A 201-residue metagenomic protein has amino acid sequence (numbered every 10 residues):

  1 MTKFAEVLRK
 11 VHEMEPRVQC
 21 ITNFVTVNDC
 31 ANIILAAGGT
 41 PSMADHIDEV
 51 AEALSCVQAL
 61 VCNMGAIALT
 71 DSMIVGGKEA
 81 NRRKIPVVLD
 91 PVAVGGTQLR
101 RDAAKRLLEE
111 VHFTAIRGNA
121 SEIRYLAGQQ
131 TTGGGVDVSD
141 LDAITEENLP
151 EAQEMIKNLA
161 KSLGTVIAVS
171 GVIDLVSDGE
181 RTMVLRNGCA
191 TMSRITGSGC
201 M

Functional and structural regions predicted by a protein language model:
M1-M43: Glycine-rich phosphate/adenosyl-contacting loop at the front of the ribokinase-like
H12-R17, G179-M192: Glycine/charged-rich beta-loop-alpha catalytic/anionic-binding loops adjacent to active sites
I33-K84, L89: Active-site cofactor/substrate anionic-group-binding motifs, chiefly glycine- and Lys/Arg-rich phosphate-binding loops
N63, S72-G118: Glycine/small-residue-rich loop that forms an oxyanion/phosphate-binding "nest" at active or ligand-binding sites
I67-L69, A93-T97, L175, M192: Short, small-residue-enriched loops and turns at beta-alpha junctions that line or gate enzyme active sites
L99-T182, T191: Conserved phosphate/ATP/ADP-binding segment of small-molecule kinases
C189-M201: Short glycine/threonine-rich catalytic loop with a Thr-x-Gly-x-Asp
